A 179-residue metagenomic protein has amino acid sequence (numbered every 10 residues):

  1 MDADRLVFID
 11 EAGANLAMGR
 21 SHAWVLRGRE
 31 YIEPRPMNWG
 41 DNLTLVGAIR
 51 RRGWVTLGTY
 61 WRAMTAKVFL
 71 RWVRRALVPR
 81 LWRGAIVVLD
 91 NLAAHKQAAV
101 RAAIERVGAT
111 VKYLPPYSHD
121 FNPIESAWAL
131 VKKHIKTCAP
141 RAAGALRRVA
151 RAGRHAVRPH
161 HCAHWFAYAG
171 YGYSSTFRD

Functional and structural regions predicted by a protein language model:
M1-R75, Y173-S174: Extended, low-complexity cationic-aromatic segments
D2-L6, I124-D179: C-terminal anion-handling pockets and recognition modules
R5, A85-I86, T110: The start of beta-strands in P-loop NTPase/AAA+ ATPase cores
F8-D10, G47, V73, D90 (+5 more regions): Mobile genetic element proteins and their domesticated derivatives, centered on retroelements and DNA transposons
E11, R83-H95, Y117, N122: Acidic/histidine-rich, metal-coordinating catalytic segments
L16, H95-K96: Short, solvent-exposed loop/turn segments at secondary-structure junctions
Y31-N38, V107-S126: RNase H-like polynucleotidyl transferase catalytic core
Q97-V107: Short, aromatic/basic amphipathic alpha-helical patches
